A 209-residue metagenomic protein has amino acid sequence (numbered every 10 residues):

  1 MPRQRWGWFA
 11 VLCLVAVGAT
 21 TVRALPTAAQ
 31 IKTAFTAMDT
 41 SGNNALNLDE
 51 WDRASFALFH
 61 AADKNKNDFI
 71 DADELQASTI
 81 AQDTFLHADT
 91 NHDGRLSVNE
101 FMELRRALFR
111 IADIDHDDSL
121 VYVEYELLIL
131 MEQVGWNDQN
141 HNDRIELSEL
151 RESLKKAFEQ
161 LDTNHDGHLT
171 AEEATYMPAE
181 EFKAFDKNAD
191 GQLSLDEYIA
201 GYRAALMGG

Functional and structural regions predicted by a protein language model:
M1-A10: Bacterial N-terminal signal peptides that target proteins for export
F9-G18: Bacterial N-terminal signal peptides
T21-V22, A34, N91, N164: N-terminal compositionally biased, intrinsically disordered segments and leader/signal-like regions
R23-A61, A72-H87, V98-I111, Y122-W136 (+4 more regions): EF-hand Ca2+-binding helix-loop-helix modules
D39-N43, D63-N67, D89-D93, D113-S119 (+3 more regions): Acidic carboxylate motifs that coordinate Ca2+ or other divalent cations, activating on Asp/Glu
N44-L48, D68-A72, G94-V98, D118-Y122 (+3 more regions): Glycine-aliphatic tripeptides that mark coil-to-beta-strand junctions in extracellular and membrane proteins
E159-L193: Ankyrin-repeat and related helical/solenoid repeat scaffolds used for protein-protein interactions
